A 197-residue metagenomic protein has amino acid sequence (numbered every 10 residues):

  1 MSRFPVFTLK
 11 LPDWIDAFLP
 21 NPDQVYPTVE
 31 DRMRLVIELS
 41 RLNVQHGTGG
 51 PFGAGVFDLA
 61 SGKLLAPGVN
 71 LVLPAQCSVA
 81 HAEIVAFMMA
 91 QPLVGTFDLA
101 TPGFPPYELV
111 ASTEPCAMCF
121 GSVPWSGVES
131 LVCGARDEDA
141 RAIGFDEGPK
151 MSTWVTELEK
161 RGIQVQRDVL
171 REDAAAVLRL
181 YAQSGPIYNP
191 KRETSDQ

Functional and structural regions predicted by a protein language model:
M1-N43, P105, S122, S126-Q197: Zinc-dependent deaminase
V44-G49: Short loop/turn motifs at secondary-structure junctions and domain boundaries
F52-D58: Short beta-strand scaffold segments in enzyme catalytic cores
K63-V72: Short beta->alpha transition motifs characteristic of CBS
L71-F87: A short, polar/charged loop-to-alpha-helix boundary motif
Q76, V110-S130: Local cysteine-cluster metal-coordination motifs and their immediate loop/turn environment, predominantly Fe-S cluster
L93-G103, L131-V132: Phosphate-handling active-site elements
A100-E114: Immediate flanking context of iron-sulfur cluster ligation sites
